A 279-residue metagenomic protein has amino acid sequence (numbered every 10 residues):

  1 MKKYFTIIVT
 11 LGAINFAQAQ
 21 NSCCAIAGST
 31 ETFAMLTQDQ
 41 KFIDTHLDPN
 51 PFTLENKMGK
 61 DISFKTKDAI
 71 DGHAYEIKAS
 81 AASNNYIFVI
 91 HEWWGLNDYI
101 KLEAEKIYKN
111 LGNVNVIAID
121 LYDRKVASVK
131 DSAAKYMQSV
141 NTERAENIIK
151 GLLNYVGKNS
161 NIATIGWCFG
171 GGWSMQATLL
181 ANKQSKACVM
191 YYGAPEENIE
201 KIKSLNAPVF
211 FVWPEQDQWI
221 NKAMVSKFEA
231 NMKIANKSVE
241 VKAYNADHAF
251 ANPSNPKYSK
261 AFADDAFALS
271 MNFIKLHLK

Functional and structural regions predicted by a protein language model:
N21-D48, F52-N56, K60-Y155: Serine-hydrolase catalytic machinery in alpha/beta-hydrolase-like enzymes
E103, N221-N231: Short alpha-helix in the alpha/beta-hydrolase fold that links the catalytic acid
V156-W167: Alpha/beta-hydrolase fold nucleophile elbow
G166-G170, S174: Gly/Ala-rich beta-loop-alpha elbow adjacent to hydrolase catalytic centers
Q184-A194: A conserved short beta-strand
L205, F211-W213: Short beta-strand/loop motif that positions the catalytic acidic residue of the alpha/beta-hydrolase fold
Q216-I220: Acidic catalytic loop of the alpha/beta-hydrolase fold
A235-K279: C-terminal catalytic histidine-bearing segment of alpha/beta-hydrolase fold enzymes
